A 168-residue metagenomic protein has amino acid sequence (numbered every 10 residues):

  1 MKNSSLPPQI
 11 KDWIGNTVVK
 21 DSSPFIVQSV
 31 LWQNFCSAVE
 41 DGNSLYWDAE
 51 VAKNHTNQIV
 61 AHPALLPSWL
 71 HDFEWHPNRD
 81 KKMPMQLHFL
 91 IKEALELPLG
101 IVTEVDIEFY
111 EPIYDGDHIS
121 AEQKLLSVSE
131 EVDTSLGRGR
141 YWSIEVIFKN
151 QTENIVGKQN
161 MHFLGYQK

Functional and structural regions predicted by a protein language model:
M1-E104: Hot-dog-fold acyl-thioester-processing enzymes
M1-K20, E104, E108-K168: HotDog/MaoC-like acyl-thioester-processing domains
